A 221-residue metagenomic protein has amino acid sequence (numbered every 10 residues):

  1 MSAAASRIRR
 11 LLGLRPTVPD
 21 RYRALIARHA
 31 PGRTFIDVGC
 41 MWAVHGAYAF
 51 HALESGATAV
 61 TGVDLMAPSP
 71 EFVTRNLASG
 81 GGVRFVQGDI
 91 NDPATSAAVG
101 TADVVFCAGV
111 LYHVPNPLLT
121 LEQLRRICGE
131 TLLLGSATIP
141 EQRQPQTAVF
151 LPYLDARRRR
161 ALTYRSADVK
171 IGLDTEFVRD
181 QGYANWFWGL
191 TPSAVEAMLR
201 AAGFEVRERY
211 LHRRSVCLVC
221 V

Functional and structural regions predicted by a protein language model:
G13-R33, A47, H51: Conserved alpha-helix/loop element of class I SAM-dependent methyltransferases that forms part of the SAM/SAH-binding
R33-V44: Conserved class I S-adenosyl-L-methionine
W42-A57: Conserved SAM-binding loop of SAM-dependent methyltransferases across substrates and taxa, primarily the Class I
A59-L65: Conserved SAM-binding motif I beta-strand of class I
S79-D92: Conserved SAM-binding strand-loop segment of SAM-dependent methyltransferases
T95-V104: A short acidic, Gly/Pro-enriched loop at the edge of an enzyme's catalytic core that lines a small-molecule cofactor
D103-N116: A short SAM/SAH-binding and catalytic strip from SAM-dependent methyltransferases
P115-V221: S-adenosyl-L-methionine-dependent methyltransferase catalytic module, highlighting the catalytic core
